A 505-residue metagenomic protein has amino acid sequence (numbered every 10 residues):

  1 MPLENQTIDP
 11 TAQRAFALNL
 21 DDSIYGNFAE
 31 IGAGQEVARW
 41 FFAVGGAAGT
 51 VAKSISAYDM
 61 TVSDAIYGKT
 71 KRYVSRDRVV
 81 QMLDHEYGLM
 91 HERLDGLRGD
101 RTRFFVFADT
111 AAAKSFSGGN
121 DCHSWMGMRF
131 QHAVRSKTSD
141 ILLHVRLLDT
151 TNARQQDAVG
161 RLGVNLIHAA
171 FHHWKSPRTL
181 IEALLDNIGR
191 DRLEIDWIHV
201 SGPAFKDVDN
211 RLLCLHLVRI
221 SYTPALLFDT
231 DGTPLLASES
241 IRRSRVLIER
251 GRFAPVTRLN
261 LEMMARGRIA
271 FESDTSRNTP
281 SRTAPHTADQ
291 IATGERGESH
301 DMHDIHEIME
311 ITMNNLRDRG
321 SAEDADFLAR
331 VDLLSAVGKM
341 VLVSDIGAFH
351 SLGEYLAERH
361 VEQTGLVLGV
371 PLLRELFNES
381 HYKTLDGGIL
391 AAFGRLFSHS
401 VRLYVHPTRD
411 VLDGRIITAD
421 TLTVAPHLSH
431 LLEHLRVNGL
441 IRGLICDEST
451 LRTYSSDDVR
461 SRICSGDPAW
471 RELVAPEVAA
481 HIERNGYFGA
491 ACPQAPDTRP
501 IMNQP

Functional and structural regions predicted by a protein language model:
P2-P505: Nucleotidyltransferase catalytic core that binds NTPs
